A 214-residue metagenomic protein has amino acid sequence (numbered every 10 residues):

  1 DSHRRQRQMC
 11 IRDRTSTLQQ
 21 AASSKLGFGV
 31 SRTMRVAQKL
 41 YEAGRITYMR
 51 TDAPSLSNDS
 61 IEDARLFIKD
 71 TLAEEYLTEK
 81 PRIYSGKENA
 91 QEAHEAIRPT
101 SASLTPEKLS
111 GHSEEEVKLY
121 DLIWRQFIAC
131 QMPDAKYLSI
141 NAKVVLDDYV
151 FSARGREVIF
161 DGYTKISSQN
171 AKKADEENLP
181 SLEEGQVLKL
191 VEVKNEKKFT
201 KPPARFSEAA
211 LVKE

Functional and structural regions predicted by a protein language model:
D1-I11: Single conserved hydrophobic/aromatic residue that forms the stacking wall/gate of nucleotide- or nucleobase-binding
R12-A22, T47-T51, P202-E214: Short acidic, hydrophobic short linear motifs in intrinsically disordered regions
S23, Y41-E42: Alpha-helix C-terminal capping/helix-coil junction sites
F28-K39: Short amphipathic alpha-helical interaction segments
V30, E74-P81, I128-K136: Active-site phosphate-binding and catalytic loops of NTP-dependent enzymes
A43-D121, S152-N195: Extended, highly charged linker/hinge segments and catalytic-adjacent loops that couple domains and form adaptable
K118-R125, S139: TRNA-recognition modules of translation machinery and tRNA-sensing kinases, especially anticodon-binding
Y137-G155: Long, charged, helix-prone linker segments
